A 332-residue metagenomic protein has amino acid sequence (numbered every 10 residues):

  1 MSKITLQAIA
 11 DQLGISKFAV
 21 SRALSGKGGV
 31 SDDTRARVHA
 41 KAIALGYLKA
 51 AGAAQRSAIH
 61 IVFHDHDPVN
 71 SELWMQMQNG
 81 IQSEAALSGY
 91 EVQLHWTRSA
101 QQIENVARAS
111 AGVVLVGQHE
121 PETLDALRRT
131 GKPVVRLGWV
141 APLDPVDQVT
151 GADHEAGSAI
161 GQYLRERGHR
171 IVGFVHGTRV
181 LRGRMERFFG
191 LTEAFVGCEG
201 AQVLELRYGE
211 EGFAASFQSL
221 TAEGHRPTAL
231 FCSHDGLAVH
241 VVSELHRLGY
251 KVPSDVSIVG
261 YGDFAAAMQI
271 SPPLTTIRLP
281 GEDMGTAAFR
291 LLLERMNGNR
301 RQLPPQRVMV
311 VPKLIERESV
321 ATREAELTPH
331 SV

Functional and structural regions predicted by a protein language model:
M1, S57-Q162, T221-H225: Alpha-helical recognition/docking segments in bacterial nutrient-uptake and carbohydrate-utilization systems
M1-Q55: N-terminal helix-turn-helix DNA-binding module of bacterial transcription factors
Q12, A53-V69, Y163, I171-T178: Short beta-strand segments enriched in small/hydrophobic residues
E72-L87, A156-A159, R182-A201, H240 (+2 more regions): Short, solvent-exposed amphipathic alpha-helices that sit in or adjacent to ligand/effector-binding or catalytic
Q82-W96, I171-G173, L191-A214: Short beta-strand elements in bilobed, periplasmic/extracellular small-molecule ligand-binding domains
V149-F174, R184, E211-S219, A238 (+1 more regions): Hydrophobic alpha-helical segments within soluble ligand-binding/sensing domains
I160-A201, P304-V320: An alpha-beta-alpha
Q218-V332: Flexible loop/turn connectors
